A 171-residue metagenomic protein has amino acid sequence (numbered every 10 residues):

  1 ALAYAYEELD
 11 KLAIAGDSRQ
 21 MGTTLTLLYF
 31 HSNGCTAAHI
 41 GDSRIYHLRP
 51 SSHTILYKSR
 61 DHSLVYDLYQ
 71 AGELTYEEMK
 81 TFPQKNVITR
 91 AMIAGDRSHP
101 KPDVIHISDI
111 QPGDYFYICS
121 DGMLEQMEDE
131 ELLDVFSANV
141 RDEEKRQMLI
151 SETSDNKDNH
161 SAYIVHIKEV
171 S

Functional and structural regions predicted by a protein language model:
A1-S171: PP2C/PPM-type serine/threonine phosphatase catalytic domain
